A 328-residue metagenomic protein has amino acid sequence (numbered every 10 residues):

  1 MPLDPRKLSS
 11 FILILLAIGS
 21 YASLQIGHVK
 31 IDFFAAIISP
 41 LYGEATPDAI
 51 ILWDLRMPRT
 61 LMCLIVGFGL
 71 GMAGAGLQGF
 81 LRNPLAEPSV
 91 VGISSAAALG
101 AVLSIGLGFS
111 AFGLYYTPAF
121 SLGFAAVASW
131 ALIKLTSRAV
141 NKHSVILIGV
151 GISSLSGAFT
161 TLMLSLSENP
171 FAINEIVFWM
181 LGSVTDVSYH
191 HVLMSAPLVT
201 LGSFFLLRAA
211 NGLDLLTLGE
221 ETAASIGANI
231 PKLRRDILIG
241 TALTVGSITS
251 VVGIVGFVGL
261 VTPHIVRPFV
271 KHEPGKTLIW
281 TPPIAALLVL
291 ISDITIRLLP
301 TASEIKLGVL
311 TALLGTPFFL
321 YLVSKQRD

Functional and structural regions predicted by a protein language model:
M1-D328: Alpha-helical transmembrane segments in inner-membrane proteins
